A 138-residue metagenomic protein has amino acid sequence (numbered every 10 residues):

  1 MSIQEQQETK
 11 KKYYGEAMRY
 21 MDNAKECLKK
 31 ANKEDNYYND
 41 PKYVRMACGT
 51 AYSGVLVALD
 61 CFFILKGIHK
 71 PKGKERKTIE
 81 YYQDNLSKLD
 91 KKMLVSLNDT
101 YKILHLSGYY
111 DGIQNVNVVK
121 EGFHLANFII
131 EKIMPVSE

Functional and structural regions predicted by a protein language model:
M1-E138: Terminal alpha-helical segments
